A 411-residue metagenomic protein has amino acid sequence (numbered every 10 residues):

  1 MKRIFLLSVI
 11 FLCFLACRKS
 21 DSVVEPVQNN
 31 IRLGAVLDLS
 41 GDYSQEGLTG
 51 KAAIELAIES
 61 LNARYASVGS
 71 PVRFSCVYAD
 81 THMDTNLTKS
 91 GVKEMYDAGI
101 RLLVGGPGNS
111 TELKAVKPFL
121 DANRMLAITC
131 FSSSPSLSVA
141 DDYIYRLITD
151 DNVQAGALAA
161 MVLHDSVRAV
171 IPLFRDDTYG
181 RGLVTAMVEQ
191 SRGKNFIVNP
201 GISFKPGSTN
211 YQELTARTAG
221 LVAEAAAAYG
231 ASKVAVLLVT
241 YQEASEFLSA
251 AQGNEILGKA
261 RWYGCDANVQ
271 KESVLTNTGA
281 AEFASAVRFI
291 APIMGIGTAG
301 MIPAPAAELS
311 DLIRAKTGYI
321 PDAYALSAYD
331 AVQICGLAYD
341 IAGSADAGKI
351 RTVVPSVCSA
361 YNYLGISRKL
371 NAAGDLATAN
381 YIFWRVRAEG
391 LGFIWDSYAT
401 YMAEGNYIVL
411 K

Functional and structural regions predicted by a protein language model:
V9, F14-I31: Bacterial Sec-dependent N-terminal signal peptides
R32, Q45-A52, R64-V139, R146-L147 (+3 more regions): Beta-alpha junction/loop-to-helix N-cap segments that form part of ligand/metal-binding clefts
G34-E55, A79-T85, D176, G180 (+1 more regions): Extracytoplasmic "Venus flytrap"
A35, M95-G108, I128-C130, I171-F174 (+5 more regions): Periplasmic-binding protein-like
E46-R64, L87, Q154, T178-I197 (+1 more regions): Short, solvent-exposed amphipathic alpha-helices that sit in or adjacent to ligand/effector-binding or catalytic
S134-S136, D141-G253, G300-A304: Extracellular/periplasmic Venus flytrap/periplasmic-binding protein
A251-Y329, N406: Extracellular/periplasmic periplasmic-binding protein-like sensory domains
L312-L326, G336-W395: Segments of small-molecule ligand-sensing domains
